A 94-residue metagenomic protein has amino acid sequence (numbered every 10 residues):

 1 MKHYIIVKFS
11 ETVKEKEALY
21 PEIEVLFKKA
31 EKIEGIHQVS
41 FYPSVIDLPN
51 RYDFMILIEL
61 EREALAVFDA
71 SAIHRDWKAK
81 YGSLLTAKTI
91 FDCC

Functional and structural regions predicted by a protein language model:
M1-K2, C94: Absolute protein N-terminus
K2-K8, F41-S71: Short, well-ordered beta-strand segments in beta-rich or mixed alpha/beta enzyme and ligand-binding folds
V13-L19, A64-F68: Short, conserved charged micro-motifs
Y20-E24: Short amphipathic alpha-helical segment that frequently serves as the phosphate-/nucleotide-binding helix
V25, E31-E34, E59-F91: An amphipathic, aromatic/His-enriched active-site/gating alpha helix that lines ligand/cofactor pockets
S40-R51, K78-C94: Glycine-rich beta-strand-turn "strand-cap" elements at beta-sheet edges
